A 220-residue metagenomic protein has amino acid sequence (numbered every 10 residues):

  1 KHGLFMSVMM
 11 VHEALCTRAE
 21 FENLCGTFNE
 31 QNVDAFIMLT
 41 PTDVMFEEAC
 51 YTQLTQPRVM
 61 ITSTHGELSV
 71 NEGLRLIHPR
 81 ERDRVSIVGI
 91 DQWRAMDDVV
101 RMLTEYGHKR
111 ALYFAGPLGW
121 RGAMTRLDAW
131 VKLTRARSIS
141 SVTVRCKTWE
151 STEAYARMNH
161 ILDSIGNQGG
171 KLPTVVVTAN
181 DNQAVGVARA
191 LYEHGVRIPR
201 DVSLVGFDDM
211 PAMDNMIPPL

Functional and structural regions predicted by a protein language model:
K1, M102, K109-P117: Short beta-strand segments enriched in small/hydrophobic residues
K1-R101, E105, G166-K171: Alpha-helical recognition/docking segments in bacterial nutrient-uptake and carbohydrate-utilization systems
G3-F5, P57, K109, S140 (+1 more regions): Residue-level detector of anion-binding/catalytic polar loops
V8-E20, T42, I87-D98, F114-H160 (+2 more regions): Hinge/beta->alpha junction and helix N-cap segments in small-molecule ligand-binding domains
F28, E48-Q56, V131-R135, V187-V196: Glycosyltransferases and closely related glycan-assembly transferases that use nucleotide-activated donors
N32-T40, R110-A115, V144-R145, Q168-N180 (+1 more regions): Periplasmic-binding protein-like
S141, N159-L220: Flexible loop/turn connectors
